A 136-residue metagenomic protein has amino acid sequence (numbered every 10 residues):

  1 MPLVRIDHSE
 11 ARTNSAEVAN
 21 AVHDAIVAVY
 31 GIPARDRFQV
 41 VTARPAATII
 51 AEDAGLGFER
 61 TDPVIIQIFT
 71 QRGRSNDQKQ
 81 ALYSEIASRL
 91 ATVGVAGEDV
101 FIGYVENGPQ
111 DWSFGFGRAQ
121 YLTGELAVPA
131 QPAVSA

Functional and structural regions predicted by a protein language model:
M1-A136: Interaction-mediating elements
